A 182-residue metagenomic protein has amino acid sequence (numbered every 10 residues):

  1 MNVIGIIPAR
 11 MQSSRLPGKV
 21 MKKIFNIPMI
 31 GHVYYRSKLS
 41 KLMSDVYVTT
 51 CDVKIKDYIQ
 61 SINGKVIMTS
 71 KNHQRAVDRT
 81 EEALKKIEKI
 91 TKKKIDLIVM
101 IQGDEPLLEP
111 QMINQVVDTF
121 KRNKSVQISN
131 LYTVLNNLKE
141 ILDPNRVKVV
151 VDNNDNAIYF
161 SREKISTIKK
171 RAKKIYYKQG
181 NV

Functional and structural regions predicted by a protein language model:
N2-T50: N-terminal glycine-rich phosphate-binding loop and ensuing alpha1 helix
G5, D45-V48, I98, I128-S129 (+1 more regions): Hydrophobic/aromatic residues located in beta-strands of well-ordered beta-sheets within soluble catalytic
S40, I87, N123: Acidic-histidine catalytic/liganding microenvironments
M43, K92-I95, K124-V126: Short, high-confidence coil segments that cap the C-terminus of an alpha-helix and link into the following beta-strand
Y47, V53-D118: Short phosphate-binding loop-to-helix
L108-V182: Conserved core of the sugar-phosphate nucleotidyltransferase
